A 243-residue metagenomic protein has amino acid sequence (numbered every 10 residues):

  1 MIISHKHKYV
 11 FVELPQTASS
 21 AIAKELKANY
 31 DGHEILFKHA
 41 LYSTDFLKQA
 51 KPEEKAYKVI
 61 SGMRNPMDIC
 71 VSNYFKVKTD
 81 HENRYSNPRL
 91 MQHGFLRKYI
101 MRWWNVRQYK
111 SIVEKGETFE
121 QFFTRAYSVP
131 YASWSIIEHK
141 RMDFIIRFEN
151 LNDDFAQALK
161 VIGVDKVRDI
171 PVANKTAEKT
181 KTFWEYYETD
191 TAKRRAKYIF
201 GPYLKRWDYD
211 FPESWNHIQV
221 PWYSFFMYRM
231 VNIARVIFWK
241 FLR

Functional and structural regions predicted by a protein language model:
M1-R243: Membrane-interface amphipathic segments in extracytoplasmic regions
